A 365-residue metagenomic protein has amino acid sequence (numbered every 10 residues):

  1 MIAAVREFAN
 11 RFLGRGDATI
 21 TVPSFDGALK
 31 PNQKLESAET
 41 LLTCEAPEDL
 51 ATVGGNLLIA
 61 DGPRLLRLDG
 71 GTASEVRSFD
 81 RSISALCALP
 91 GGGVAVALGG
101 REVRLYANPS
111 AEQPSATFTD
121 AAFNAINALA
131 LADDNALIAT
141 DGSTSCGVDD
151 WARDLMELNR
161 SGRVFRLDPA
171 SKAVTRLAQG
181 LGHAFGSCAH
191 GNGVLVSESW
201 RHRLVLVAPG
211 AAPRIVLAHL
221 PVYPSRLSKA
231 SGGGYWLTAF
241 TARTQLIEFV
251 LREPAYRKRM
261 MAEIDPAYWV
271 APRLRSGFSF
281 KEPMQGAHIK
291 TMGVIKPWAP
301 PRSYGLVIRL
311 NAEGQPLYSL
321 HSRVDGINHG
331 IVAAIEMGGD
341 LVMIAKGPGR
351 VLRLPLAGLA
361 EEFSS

Functional and structural regions predicted by a protein language model:
M1-S365: Sequence-structural signature of mature extracellular/luminal beta-sheet repeat domains, prominently beta-propellers
